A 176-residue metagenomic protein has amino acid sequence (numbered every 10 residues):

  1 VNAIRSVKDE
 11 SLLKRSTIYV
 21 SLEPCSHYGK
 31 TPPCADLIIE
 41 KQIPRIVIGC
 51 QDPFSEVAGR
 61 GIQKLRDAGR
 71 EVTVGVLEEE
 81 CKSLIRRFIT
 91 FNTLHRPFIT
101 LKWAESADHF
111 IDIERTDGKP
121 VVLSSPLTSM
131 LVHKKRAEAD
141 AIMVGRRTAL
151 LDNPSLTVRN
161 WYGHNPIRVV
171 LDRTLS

Functional and structural regions predicted by a protein language model:
V1-R5: Acidic helix/loop or adjacent segment enriched in Glu/Asp that either coordinates divalent metal
V7-R15, Y28-S176: Zinc-dependent deaminase
S16-T17, S21: Acidic, glycine-enriched active-site microenvironments
